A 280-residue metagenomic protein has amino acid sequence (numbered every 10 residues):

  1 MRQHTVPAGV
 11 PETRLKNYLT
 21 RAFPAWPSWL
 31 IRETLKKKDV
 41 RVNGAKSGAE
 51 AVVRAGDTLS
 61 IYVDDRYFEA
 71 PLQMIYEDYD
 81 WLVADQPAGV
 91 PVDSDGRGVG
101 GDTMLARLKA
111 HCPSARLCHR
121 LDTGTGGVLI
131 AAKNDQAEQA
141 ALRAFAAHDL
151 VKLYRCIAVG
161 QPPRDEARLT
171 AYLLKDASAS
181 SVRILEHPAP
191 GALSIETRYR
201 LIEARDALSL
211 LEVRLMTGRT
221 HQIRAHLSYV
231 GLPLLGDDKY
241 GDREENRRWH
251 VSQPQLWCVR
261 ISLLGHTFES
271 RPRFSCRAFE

Functional and structural regions predicted by a protein language model:
M1-A179, P190-L193, A204, E269 (+1 more regions): RNA pseudouridine synthases
V92, G100-L108, D135, K175 (+2 more regions): Pseudouridine synthase
A141, R183-L185, R198: Glycine-rich, charged/polar anion/phosphate-binding loops that engage phosphate groups from diverse ligands
L169-Y172, R183, L211-V213, R224 (+1 more regions): Beta-strand scaffold of nucleotide-dependent catalytic cores
S180-P190, W249: Short aromatic-glycine motifs in intrinsically disordered, low-complexity regions
L201: Surface segments flanking catalytic/ligand-binding clefts of nucleic-acid enzymes
Q253-L256, L264-R277: Short glycine/proline-enriched turn or capping motifs at secondary-structure junctions
